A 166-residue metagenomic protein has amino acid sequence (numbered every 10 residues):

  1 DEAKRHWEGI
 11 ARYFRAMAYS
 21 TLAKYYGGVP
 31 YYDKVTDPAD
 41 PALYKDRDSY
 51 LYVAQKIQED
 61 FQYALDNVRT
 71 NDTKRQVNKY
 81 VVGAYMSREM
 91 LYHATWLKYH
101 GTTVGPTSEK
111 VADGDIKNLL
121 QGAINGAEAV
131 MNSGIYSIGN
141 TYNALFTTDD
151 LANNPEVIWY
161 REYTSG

Functional and structural regions predicted by a protein language model:
D1-G166: Structured, solvent-exposed acidic/aromatic patches
